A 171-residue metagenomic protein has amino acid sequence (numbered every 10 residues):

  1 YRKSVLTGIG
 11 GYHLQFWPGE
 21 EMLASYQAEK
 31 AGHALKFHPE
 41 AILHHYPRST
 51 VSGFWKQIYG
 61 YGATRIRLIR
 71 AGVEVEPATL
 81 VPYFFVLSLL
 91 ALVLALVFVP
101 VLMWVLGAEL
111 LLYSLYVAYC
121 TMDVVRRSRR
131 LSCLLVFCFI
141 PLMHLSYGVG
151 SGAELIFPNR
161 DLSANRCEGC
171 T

Functional and structural regions predicted by a protein language model:
T7, H13-V75: Catalytic donor/gating beta->alpha subdomain of glycosyltransferases that bind UDP-sugars
A34-L35, K56-Q57, V93, L162 (+1 more regions): Short alpha-helix boundary/capping motifs
F37, Y46, P77-A78, C133-L135 (+1 more regions): Short, hydrophobic secondary-structure boundary micro-motifs
E76-F84: Select subsegments of transmembrane alpha-helices in polytopic membrane proteins, especially boundary-proximal
F85-D161: Membrane-embedded multi-pass helical conduit in multi-pass membrane proteins, especially envelope-biosynthetic
F157-T171: Short linear elements at protein peripheries
